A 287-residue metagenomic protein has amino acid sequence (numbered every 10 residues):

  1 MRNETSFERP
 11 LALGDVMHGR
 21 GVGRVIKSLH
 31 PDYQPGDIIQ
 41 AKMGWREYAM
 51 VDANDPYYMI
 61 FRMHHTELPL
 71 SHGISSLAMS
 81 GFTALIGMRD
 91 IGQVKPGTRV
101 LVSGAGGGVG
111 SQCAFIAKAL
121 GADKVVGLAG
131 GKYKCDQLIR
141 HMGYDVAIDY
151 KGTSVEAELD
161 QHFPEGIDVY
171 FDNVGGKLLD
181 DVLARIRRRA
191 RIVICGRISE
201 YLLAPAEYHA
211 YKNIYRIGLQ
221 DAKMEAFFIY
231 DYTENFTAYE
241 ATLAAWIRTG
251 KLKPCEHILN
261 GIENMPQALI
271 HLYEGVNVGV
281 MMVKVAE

Functional and structural regions predicted by a protein language model:
R2-W45: Glycine-rich beta-strand-centered segment in the early N-terminal region that forms part of a ligand/cofactor-binding
S28-D32, G127-Q137, K151, V155 (+2 more regions): Short glycine/proline-centered loop/turn elements that form peptide/ligand docking sites
D32-Y33, V94, I186: Short, well-ordered loop/turn sites that connect or cap secondary structure elements
M43-Y58, N235: A structural motif shared across PLP-dependent enzymes of the aminotransferase-like
L70-G152: Mid-domain Rossmann-like dinucleotide-binding core that forms the NAD(H)/NADP(H) cofactor-binding site
A122, L138-I139, K177-L252, A286-E287: Glycine-rich phosphate-binding loop and adjacent beta-alpha segment of Rossmann(oid) nucleotide-cofactor-binding
S154-E165: Short amphipathic alpha-helix with an adjacent loop that forms part of the alpha/beta core around
T249-I258, P266-E287: C-terminal capping/lid region of NAD(P)-dependent oxidoreductase domains
